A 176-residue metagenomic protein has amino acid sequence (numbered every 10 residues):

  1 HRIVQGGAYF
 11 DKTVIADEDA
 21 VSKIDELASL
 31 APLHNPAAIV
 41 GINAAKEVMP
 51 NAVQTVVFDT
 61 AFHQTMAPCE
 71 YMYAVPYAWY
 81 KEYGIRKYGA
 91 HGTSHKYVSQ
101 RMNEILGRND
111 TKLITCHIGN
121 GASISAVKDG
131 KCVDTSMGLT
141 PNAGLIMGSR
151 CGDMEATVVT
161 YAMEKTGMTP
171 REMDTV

Functional and structural regions predicted by a protein language model:
H1-H34, V53-T55, F62-E70: Short beta-strand-loop/turn "lid" adjacent to the catalytic site in phosphate-handling enzymes
I15-E18, N35-V40, V48-V53, S123 (+1 more regions): Non-transmembrane, aqueous-exposed alpha-helical and coiled segments at domain scale
K23-G41, Y83-I85, S94-K96: A gly/proline- and charged-residue-enriched helix-loop-helix capping module
M49-Q54, I105-L106, K165-P170: Short helix-capping/linker segments at secondary-structure and domain boundaries
T55-V57, I114: Hydrophobic/aromatic beta-strand patches that form the interior of the parallel beta-sheet core in alpha/beta enzyme
T65-A162: Glycine-rich phosphate-binding loop of actin/hexokinase-like ATP-binding domains
E155-V158, A162-V176: Oxyanion-binding "anion nests"
